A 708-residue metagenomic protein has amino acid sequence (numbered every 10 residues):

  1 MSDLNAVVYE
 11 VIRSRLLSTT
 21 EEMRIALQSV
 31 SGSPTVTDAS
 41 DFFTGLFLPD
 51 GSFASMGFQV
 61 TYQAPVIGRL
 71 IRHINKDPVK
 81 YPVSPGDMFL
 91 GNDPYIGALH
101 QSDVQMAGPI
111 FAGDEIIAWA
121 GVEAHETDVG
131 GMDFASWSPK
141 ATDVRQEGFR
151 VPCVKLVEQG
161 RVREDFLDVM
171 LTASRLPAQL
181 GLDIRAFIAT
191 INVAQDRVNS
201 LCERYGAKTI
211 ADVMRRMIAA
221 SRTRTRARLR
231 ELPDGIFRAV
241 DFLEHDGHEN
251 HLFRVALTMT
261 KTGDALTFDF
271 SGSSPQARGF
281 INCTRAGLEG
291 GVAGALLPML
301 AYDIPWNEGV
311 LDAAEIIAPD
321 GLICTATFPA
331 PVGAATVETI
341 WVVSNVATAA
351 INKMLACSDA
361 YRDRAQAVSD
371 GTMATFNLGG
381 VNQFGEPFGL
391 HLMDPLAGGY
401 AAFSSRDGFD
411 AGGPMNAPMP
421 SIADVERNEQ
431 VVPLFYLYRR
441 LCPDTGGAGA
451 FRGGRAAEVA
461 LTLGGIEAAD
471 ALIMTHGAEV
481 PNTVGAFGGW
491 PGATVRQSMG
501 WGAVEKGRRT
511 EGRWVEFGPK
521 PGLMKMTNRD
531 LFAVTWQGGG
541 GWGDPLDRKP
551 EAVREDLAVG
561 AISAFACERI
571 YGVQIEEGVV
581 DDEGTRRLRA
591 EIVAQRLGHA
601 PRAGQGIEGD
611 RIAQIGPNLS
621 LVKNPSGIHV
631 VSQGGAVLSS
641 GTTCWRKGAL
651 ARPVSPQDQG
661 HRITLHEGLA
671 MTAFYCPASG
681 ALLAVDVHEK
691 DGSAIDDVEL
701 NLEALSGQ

Functional and structural regions predicted by a protein language model:
M1-P85, L90-A112, I116-A600: Glycine/proline-enriched, intrinsically flexible loops and inter-domain linkers
P275-A277, E467-A471, G627-H629, G635-S640: Primarily extracytoplasmic ectodomains and periplasmic/lumenal surface modules that are beta-strand-rich
Q605-G627, P653-I663: Short Cys/His-rich Zn2+-coordinating modules
S626-V630, G634-A636, M671-A673, G680: Residues immediately within or flanking Cys/His clusters that coordinate Zn2+ in small zinc-binding modules
I628-P656, V687-D696: Extended intrinsically disordered, low-complexity coil regions enriched in Ser, Thr, Gly, Ala and often Pro
A636, P677, L682, D686 (+1 more regions): Preference for intrinsically disordered or flexible, low-complexity segments and adjacent hinge/connector residues
A651-A670, D696-Q708: Short microdomains enriched in Cys/His and/or Lys/Arg
Q657-E689: Short, solvent-exposed interaction modules
